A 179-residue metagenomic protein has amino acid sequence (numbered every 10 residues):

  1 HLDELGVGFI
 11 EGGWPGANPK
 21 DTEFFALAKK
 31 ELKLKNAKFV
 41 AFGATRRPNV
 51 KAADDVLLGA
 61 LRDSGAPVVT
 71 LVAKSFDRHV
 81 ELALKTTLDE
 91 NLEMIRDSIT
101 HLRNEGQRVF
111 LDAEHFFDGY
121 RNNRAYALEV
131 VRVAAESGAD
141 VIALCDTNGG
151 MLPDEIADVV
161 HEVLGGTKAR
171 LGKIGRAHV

Functional and structural regions predicted by a protein language model:
H1-I10, F25-L34, R47-L171: Alpha/beta enzyme core
G12-A17, F42-A44: Acidic/polar N-terminal loop/beta-strand segments that form early-domain functional surfaces
W14-L27: Conserved Radical SAM active-site core
K35-F42: A glycine-rich helix N-cap at a beta->alpha junction
K173-G175: Short pre-catalytic strand/loop immediately N-terminal to key active-site residues, enriched for Gly-Thr
A177-V179: Conserved small/polar residues in nucleotide/adenosyl-binding loops
